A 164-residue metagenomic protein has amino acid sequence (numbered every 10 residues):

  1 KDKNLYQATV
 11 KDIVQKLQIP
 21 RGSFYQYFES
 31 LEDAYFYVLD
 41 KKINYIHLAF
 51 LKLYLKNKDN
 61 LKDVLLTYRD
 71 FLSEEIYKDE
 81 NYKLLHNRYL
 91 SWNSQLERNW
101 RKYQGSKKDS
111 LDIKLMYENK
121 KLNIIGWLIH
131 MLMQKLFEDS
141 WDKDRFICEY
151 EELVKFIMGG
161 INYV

Functional and structural regions predicted by a protein language model:
K1-V10: Short, amphipathic alpha-helix enriched in basic
Q7, S30-Y35: Short amphipathic alpha-helical segment with a characteristic S/N-K-E followed by hydrophobic residues
V10, L39-H47: Short, basic, alpha-helical segments at the C-terminal edge of helix-turn-helix-like DNA-binding modules
V14: The alpha-helix within a helix-turn-helix
Q18-F28: Short hydrophobic/aromatic patch on the recognition helix
Y37, L51-Y77: Hydrophobic alpha-helical connector segments
D70-L115: Short secondary-structure transition hinges
L111-F156, V164: Hydrophobic/aromatic-rich alpha-helical bundle segments in the mid-to-C-terminal region
